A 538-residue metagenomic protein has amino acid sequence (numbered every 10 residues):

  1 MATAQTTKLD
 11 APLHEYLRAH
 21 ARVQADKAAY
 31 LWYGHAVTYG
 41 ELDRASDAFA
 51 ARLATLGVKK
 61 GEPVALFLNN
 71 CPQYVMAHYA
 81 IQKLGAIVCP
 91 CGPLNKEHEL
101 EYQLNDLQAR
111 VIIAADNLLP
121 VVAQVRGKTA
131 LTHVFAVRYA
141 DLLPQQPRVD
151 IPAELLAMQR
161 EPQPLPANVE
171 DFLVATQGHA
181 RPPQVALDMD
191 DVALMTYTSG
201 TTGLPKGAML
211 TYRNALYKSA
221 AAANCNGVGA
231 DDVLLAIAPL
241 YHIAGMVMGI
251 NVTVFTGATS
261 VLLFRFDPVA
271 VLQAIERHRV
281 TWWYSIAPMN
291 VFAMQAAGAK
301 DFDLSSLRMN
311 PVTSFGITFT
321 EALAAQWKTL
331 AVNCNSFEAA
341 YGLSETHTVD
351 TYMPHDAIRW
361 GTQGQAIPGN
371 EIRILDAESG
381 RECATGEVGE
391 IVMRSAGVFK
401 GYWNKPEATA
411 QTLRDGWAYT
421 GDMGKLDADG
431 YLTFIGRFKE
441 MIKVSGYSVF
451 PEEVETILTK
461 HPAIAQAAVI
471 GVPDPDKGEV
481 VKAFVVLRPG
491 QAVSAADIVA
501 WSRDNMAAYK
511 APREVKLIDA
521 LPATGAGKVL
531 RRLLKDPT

Functional and structural regions predicted by a protein language model:
A28-C71, V75-Y79, K96-E101, L210-R213: Conserved AMP-binding/adenylate-forming core of the ANL superfamily
T38-G40, Q184-A186, A193-Y217: Conserved AMP-binding A3 loop
T55-L56, K83-V174, P489-Q491: Structural core segment of the AMP-binding/adenylate-forming
N95, I112-A114, Q273, W283 (+7 more regions): AMP-binding/adenylate-forming catalytic core of the ANL superfamily
Q159-Y197, L204, G227-V233: Conserved pre-ATP/AMP-binding loop-to-beta segment of ANL
L216-V233, Y241-W282, A296-A297: Conserved AMP-binding/adenylation subdomain of ANL enzymes
R277-S285, M294-W360, E371: Gly/Ser/Thr-rich phosphate-binding loop
R359, Q365-G369, R381-Q411, V449: Conserved ATP/PPi-binding loop(s) of AMP-dependent carboxylate-activating enzymes
